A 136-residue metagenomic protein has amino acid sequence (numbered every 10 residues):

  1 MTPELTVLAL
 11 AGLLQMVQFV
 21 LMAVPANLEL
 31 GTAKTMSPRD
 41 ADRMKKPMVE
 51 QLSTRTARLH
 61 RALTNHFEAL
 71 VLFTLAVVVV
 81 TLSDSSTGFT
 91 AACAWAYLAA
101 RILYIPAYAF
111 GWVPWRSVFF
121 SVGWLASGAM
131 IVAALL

Functional and structural regions predicted by a protein language model:
M1-D42: N-terminal signal-anchor transmembrane alpha helix
L10-L13, L63, W95-A99, V118 (+1 more regions): Hydrophobic residues within alpha-helical transmembrane segments of multi-pass solute transporters/permease subunits
A23, N27-G31, D84-S85, V113 (+1 more regions): Transmembrane helix-loop junctions in multipass membrane proteins, especially transporters and channels
R43-H66: Short membrane-interface loop/juxtamembrane segments of multi-pass integral membrane proteins
T64-V78: Core segments of transmembrane alpha-helices that mediate helix-helix packing or line hydrophobic substrate/ligand
S85-A96: Structural signature of hydrophobic alpha-helical transmembrane segments
T87, A129-L136: Juxtamembrane boundary at the C-terminal end of a transmembrane helix
A100-A126: Interfacial loop-to-transmembrane junctions
